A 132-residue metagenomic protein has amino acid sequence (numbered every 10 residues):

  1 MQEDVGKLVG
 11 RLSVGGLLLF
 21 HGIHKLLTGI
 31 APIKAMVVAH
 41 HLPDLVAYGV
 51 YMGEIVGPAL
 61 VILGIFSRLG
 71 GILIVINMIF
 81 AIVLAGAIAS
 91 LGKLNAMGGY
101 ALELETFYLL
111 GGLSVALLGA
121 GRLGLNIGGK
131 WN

Functional and structural regions predicted by a protein language model:
M1-L27, D44-M52, V56-N132: Extended, low-polarity transmembrane helix blocks
L27-D44: Membrane-interface interhelical connector segments
